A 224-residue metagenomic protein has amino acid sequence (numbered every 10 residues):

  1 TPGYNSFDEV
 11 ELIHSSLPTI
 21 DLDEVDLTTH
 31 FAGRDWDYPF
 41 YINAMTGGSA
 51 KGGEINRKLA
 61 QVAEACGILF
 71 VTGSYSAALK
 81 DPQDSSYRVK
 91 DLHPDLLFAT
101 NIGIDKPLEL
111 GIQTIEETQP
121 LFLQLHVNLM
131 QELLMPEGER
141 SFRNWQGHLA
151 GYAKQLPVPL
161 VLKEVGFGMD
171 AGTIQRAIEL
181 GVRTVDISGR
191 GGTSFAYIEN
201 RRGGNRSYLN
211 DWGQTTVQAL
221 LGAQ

Functional and structural regions predicted by a protein language model:
T1-A32, W36: An N-cap/entry alpha-helix motif that binds or orients negatively charged groups
H30-A77: Active-site cofactor/substrate anionic-group-binding motifs, chiefly glycine- and Lys/Arg-rich phosphate-binding loops
H30-R34, K58-A65, S86-P94, I112-P120 (+1 more regions): Acidic (Asp/Glu)-rich catalytic clusters
F40-N43, I68-G73, L96-I102, L121 (+3 more regions): Hydrophobic faces of well-ordered beta-strands that scaffold small-molecule active sites in alpha/beta enzyme cores
Y41-G53, A99-E109, V161-D170: Active-site mouth loops of central-metabolism enzymes
K58, D81-K90, P107, H148: N-terminal active-site wall of soluble small-molecule enzyme domains
P120, L125-Y152: Phosphate/diphosphate-binding glycine-rich loops and adjacent basic-rich segments that engage nucleotide
R143-Q146, A150-Q224: Glycine-rich phosphate/ribose-binding loops and adjacent secondary-structure elements that form binding surfaces
